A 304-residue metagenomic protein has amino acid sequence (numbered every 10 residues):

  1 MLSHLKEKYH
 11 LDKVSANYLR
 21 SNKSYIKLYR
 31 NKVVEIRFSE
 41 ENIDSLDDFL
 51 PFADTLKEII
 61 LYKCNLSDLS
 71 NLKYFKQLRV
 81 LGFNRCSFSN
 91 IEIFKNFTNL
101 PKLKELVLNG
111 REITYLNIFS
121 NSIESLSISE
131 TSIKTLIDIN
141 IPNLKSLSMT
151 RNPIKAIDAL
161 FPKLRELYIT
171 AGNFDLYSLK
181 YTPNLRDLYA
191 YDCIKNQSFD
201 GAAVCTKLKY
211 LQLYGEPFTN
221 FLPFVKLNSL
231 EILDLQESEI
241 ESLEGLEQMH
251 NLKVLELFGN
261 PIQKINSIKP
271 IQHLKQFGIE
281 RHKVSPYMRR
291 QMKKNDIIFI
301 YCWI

Functional and structural regions predicted by a protein language model:
M1-K8, K13, L50-F52, K95 (+3 more regions): Plant-biased, solvent-exposed loop and capping regions within N-terminal extracellular ligand-binding ectodomains
M1-R20, N117, I137, D158 (+2 more regions): Positively charged, hydrophobic/aromatic-enriched amphipathic segments
L5-R85: LRR N-terminal entry segment and analogous cap-like coil->beta motifs
I26, F199-D200: Periodic aromatic/glycine/histidine/acidic cluster detector with a strong bias toward beta-strand repeat architectures
I36-I43, I60-L66, Q77-N90, K102-T114 (+11 more regions): Concave beta-strand-loop units of leucine-rich repeat
F49-P51, L72-Y74, F94-F97, L116-S120 (+7 more regions): Hydrophobic anchor residues at the C-terminal helix/turn of individual leucine-rich repeat
